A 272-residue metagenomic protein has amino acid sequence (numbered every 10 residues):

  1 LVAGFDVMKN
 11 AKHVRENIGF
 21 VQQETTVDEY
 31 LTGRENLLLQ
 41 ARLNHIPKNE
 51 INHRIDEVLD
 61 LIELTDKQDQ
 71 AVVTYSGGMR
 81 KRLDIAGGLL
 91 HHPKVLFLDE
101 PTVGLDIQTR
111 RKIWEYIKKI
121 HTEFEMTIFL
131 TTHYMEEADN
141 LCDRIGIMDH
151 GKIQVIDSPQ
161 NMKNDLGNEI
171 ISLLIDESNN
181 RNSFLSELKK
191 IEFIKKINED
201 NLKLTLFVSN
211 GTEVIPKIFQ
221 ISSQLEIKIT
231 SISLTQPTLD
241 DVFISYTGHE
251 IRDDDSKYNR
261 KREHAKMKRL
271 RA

Functional and structural regions predicted by a protein language model:
L38, R42-H45, N49-K67: Conserved ABC ATPase "signature" region
A71-Y75: Conserved ABC ATPase signature
L90-K94: A short, proline-enriched helix->beta-strand linker immediately N-terminal to the Walker B motif in ABC-type P-loop
L96-D99: Catalytic Walker B motif of ABC-type/P-loop ATPase nucleotide-binding domains
R111-F124: Helical segment within the ABC ATPase nucleotide-binding domain
I170-H249: Short, charged/small-residue-rich alpha-helical element at the C-terminal edge of ABC transporter nucleotide-binding
